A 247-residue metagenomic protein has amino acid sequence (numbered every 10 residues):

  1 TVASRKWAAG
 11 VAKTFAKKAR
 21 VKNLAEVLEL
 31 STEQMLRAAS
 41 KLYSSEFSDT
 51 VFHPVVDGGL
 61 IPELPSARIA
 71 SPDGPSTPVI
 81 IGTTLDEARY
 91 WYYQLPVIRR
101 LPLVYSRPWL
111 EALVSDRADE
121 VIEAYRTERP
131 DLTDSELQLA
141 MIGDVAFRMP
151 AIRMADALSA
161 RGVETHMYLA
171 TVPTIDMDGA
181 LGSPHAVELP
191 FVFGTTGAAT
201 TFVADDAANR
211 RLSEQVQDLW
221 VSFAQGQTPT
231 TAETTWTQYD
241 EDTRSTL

Functional and structural regions predicted by a protein language model:
T1-A16: Fold-level recognition of mixed alpha/beta catalytic cores in primary-metabolism enzymes, strongest
A8-V11, N23, P150, V216: Stable alpha-helical elements in mature extracytoplasmic
K22-E26, E33-A208, G226: Substrate-gating cap/lid region and adjacent catalytic-acid/histidine neighborhood within extracellular/lumenal
P173, G226-L247: Polar, surface-exposed loop/tail segments that function as active-site lids or cofactor/substrate-recognition elements
N209-A232: Non-catalytic, well-ordered alpha-helical segments in soluble enzyme domains
